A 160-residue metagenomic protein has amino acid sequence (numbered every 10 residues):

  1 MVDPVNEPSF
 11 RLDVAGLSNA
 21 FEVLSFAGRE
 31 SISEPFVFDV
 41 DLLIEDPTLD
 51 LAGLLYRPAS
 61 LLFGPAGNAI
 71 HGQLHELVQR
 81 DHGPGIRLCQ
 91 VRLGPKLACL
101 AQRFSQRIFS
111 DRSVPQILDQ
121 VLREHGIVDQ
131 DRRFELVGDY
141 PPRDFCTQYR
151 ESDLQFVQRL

Functional and structural regions predicted by a protein language model:
M1-R159: Amphipathic alpha-helical and helix-coil boundary elements used as assembly and membrane-proximal scaffolds
